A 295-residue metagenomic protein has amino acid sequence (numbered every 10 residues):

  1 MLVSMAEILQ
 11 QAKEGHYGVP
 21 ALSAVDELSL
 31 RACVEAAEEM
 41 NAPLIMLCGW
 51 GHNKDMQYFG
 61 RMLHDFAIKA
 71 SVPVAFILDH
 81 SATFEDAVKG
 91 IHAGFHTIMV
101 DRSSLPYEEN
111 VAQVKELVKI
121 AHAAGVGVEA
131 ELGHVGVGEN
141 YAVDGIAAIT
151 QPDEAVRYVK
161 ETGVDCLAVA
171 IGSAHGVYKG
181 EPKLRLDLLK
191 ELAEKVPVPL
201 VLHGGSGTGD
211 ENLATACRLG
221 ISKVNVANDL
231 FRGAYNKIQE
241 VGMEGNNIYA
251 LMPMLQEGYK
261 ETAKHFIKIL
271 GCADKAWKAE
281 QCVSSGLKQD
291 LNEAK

Functional and structural regions predicted by a protein language model:
V3-G15, V25-G51, Q57-F76, H80-V196 (+5 more regions): Alpha/beta enzyme core
L22: Conserved phosphate/anionic-ligand binding catalytic regions in large, soluble enzymes, centered on
G172, H203-S206: Glycine-rich beta-strand-to-loop/alpha-helix junction loops that act as flexible
P199: Active-site-adjacent substrate-binding region of metalloamidase/peptidase-like peptide-processing proteins
Q239-K295: Extended, intrinsically disordered, low-complexity segments
